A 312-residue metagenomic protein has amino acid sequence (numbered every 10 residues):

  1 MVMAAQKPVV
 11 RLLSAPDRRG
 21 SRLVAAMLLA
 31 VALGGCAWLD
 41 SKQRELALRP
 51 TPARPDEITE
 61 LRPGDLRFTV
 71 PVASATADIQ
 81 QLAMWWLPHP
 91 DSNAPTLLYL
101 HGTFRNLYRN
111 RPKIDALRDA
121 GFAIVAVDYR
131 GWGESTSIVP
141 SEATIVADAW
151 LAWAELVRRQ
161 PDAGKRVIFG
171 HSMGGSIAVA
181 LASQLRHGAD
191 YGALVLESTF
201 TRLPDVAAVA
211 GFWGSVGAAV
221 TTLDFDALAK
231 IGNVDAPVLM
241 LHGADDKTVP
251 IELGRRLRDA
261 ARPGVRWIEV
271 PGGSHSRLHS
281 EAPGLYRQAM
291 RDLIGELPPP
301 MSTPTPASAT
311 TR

Functional and structural regions predicted by a protein language model:
G34-A73: An N-terminal hydrophobic leader/cap segment in hydrolases
I79-E155, R159, G164: Membrane-embedded segments
K113, A236, P250-D259: Short alpha-helix in the alpha/beta-hydrolase fold that links the catalytic acid
E155-R159, K165-W213, T222: Primarily recognizes the serine-hydrolase "nucleophile elbow" in alpha/beta-hydrolase and SGNH/GDSL folds
V234-D235, M240-H242, D246: Short beta-strand/loop motif that positions the catalytic acidic residue of the alpha/beta-hydrolase fold
D245-V249, S276-R277: Acidic catalytic loop of the alpha/beta-hydrolase fold
G273-P283: Catalytic histidine-centered segment of alpha/beta-hydrolase-like enzymes
A282-R312: Catalytic active-site module of serine/aspartate enzymes centered on a nucleophile-bearing elbow/loop
